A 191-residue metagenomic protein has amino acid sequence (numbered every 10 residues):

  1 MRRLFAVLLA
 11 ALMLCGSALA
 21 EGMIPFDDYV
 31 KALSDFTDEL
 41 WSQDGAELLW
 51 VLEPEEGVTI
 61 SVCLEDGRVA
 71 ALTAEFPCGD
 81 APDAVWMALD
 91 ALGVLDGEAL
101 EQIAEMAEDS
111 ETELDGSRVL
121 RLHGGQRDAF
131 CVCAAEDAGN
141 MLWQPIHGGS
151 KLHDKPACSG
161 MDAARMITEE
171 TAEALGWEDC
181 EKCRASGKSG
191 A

Functional and structural regions predicted by a protein language model:
M1-L8: Positively charged n-region of N-terminal signal peptides that target proteins for export
L9, M13-S17: Hydrophobic core
A18-S42, G79-W86: Short helix/turn-capping signatures at newly exposed starts of structured segments
M23-I24, F76-D83, M166, E170 (+1 more regions): Soluble non-cytosolic domains of exported or imported proteins
S34-W50, D96-D109: Short secondary-structure junctions
G45-G79, E111-A138: Amphipathic N-proximal alpha-helical interface segments
L64-A107: Long, charged/polar, surface-exposed segments that mediate recognition or autoinhibition
E136-A191: Mature, structured domains enriched in cysteine- and short glycine motifs
